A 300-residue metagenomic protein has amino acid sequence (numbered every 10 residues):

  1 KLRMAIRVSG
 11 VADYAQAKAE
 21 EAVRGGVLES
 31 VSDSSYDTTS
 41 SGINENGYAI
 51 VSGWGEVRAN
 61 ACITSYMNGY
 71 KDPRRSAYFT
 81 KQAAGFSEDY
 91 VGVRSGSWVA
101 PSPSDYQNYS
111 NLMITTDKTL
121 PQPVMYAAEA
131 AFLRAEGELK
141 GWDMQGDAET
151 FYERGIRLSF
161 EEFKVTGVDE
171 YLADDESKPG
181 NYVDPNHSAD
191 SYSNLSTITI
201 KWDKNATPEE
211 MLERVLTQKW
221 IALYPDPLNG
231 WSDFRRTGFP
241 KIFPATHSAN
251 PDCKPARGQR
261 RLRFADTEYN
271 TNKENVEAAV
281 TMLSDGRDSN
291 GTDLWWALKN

Functional and structural regions predicted by a protein language model:
K1-G167, N205-L212, Q218: Structured, solvent-exposed acidic/aromatic patches
F160-N300: C-terminal functional modules
